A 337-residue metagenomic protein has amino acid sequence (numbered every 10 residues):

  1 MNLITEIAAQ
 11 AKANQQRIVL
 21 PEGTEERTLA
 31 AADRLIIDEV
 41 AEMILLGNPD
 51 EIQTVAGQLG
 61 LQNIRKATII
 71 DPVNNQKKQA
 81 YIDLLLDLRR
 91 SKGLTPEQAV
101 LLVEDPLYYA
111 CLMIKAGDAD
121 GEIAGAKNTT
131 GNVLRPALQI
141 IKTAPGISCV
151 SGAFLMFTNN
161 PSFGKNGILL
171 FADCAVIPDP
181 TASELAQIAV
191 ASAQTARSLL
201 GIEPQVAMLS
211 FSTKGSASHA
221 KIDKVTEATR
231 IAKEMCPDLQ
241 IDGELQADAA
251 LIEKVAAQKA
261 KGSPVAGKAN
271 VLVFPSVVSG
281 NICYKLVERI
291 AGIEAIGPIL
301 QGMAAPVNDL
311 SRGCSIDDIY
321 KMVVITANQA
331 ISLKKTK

Functional and structural regions predicted by a protein language model:
M1-A266, V271-K337: Anion-binding alpha/beta catalytic cores of soluble intermediary-metabolism enzymes, centered on
